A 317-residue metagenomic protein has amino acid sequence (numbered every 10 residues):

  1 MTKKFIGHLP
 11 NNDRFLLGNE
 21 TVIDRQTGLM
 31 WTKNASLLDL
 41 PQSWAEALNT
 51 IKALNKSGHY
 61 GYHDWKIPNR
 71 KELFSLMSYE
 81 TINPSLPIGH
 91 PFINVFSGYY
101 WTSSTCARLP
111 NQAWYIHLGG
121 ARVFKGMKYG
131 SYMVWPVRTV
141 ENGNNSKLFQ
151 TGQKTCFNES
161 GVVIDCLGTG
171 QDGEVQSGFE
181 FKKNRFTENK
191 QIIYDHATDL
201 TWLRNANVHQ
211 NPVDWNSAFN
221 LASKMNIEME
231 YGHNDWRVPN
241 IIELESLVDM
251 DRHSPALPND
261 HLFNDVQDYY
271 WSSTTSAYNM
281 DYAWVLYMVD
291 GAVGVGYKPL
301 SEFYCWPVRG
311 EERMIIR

Functional and structural regions predicted by a protein language model:
M1-K66, R70-R237, I242-R317: Glycine-aromatic-enriched surface loops/turns that form tight recognition elements
